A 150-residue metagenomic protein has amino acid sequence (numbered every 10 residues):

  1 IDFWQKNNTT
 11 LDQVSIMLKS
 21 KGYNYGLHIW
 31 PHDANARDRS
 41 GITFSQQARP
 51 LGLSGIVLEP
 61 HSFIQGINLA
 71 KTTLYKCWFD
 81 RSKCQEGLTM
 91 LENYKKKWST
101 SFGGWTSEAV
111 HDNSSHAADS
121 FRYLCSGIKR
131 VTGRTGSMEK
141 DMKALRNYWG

Functional and structural regions predicted by a protein language model:
I1-V110, V131-T132, N147-G150: Mg2+-dependent endonuclease catalytic cores in nucleic-acid-processing enzymes, primarily RNase H-like
A109-G133: Acidic, Mg2+-coordinating catalytic module of metal-dependent nucleases/exonucleases that use a two-metal-ion mechanism
S137-G150: Extended acidic low-complexity intrinsically disordered regions
